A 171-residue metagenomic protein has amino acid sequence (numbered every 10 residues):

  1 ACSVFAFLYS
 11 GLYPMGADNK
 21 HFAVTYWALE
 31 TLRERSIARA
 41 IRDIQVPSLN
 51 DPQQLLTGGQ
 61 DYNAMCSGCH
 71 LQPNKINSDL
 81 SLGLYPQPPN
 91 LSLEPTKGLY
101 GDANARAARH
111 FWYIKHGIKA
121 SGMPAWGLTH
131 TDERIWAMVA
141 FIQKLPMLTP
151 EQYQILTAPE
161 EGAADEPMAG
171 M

Functional and structural regions predicted by a protein language model:
A1-L56, D79-S81, G101-A107, W126-F141 (+1 more regions): Periplasmic c-type cytochrome electron-transfer domains
L55, G59, L71-A107, F111-W112: Gly/Gly-Pro-rich "capping" loops immediately C-terminal to redox-active cysteine motifs in periplasmic/lumenal
G59-Q87, H116-A125, L145-E151: Periplasmic/extracellular electron-transfer cofactor-ligation site, primarily the c-type cytochrome heme-c attachment
S92, P124-G127: Residue-level detector of conserved, well-ordered beta-strand and adjacent loop positions that form binding/recognition
P150-E161: Short, flexible loop/turn segments with low-complexity composition
